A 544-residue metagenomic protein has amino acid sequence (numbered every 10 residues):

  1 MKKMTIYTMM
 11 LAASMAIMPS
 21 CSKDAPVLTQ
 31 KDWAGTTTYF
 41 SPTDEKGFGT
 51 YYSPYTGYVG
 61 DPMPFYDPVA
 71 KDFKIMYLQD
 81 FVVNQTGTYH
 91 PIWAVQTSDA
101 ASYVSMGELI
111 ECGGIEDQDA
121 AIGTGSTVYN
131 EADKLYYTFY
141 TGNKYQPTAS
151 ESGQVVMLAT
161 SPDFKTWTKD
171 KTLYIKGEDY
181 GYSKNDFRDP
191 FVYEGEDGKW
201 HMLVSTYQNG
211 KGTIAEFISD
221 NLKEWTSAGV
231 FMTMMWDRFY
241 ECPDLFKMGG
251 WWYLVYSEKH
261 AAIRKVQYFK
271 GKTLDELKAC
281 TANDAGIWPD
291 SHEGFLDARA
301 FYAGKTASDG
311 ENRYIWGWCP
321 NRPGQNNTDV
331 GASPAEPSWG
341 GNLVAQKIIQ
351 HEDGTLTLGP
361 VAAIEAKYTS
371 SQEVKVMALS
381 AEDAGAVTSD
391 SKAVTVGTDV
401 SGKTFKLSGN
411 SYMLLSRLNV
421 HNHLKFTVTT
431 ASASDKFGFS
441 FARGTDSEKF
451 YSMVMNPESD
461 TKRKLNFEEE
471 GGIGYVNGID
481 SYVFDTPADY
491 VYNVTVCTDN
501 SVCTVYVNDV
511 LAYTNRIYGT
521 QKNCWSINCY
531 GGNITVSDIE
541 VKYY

Functional and structural regions predicted by a protein language model:
M1-T8: Bacterial N-terminal signal peptides that target proteins for export
I17-S20: C-terminal motif of bacterial Sec signal peptides marking the signal peptidase cleavage site
S22-D189, E194-D237, K247-D297, C319-A384 (+2 more regions): Beta-rich carbohydrate-recognition and catalytic domains
L245, L424-F426, D489-V507: Short tryptophan-centered beta-strand motifs in secreted/extracellular beta-sheet-rich domains of glycan-recognition
A381-S401: Extracellular glycan-recognition surfaces and repeat-rich motifs
S401-E468: Secretory/extracellular carbohydrate-interaction modules and structurally similar beta-sandwich "look-alikes"
E470-N493: Short, aromatic/His-centered strand-loop micro-motif at the edge of beta-sheets
N515-D538: Flexible glycan-contacting loops in extracellular carbohydrate-active proteins
